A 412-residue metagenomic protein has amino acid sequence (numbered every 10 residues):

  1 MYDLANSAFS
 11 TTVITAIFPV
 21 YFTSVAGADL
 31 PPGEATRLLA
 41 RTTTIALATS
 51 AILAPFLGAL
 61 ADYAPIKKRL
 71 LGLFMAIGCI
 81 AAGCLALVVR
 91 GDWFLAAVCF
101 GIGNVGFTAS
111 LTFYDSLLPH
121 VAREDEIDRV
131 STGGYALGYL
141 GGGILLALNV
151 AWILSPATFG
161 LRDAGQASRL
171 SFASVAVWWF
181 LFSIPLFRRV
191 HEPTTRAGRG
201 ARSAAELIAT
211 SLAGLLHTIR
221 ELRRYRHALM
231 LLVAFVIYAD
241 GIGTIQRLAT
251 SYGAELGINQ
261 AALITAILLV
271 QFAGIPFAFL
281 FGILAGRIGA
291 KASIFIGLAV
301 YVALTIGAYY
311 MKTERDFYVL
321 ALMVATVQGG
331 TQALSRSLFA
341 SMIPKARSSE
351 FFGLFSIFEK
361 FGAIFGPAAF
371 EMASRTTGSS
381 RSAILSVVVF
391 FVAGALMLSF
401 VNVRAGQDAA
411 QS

Functional and structural regions predicted by a protein language model:
M1-L47, H227-A266: Helix-loop boundary and gating motifs at the non-cytosolic
P31-A35, A151-V177, M372-F391: A membrane-interface helix-boundary motif in multi-pass transporters
I52-I66, P276-A290, S374: Helix-to-loop junctions at the C-terminal end of transmembrane segments in multipass secondary transporters
R69-C84, A292-G307: Structural signature of the two symmetry-related core transmembrane helices
A86-C99, Y309-A321: Helix-loop junctions at membrane interfaces in 12-TM secondary transporters
A109-A122, G330-P344: Intracellular juxtamembrane helix-capping segments at the cytosolic ends of symmetry-related transmembrane helices
W178-R189, L385-S412: Multi-pass alpha-helical transporter architecture, strongest for 12-TM Major Facilitator/SLC carriers used
H191-L232: Juxtamembrane intracellular "pre-TM" segments in multi-pass secondary transporters
